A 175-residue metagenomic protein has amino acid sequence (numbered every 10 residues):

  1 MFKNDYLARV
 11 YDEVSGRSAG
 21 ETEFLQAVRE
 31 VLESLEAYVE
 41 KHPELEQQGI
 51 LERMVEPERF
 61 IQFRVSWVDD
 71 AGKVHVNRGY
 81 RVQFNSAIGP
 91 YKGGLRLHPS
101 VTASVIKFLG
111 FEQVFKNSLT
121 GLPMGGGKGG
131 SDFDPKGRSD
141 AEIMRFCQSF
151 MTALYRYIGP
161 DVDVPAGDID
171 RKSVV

Functional and structural regions predicted by a protein language model:
D5-K41: Charged, compositionally biased non-catalytic regions
E44-H75: Structured beta-strand/loop patches that form or line metal/cofactor-binding pockets in enzymes
V74-V114: N-terminal cap/recognition module
V105, R138-R145: Short, conserved charged micro-motifs
F115-G127, I158-V162: Short, flexible active-site-proximal loops enriched in glycine and acidic residues
I143, A153-G167: Short secondary-structure capping/junction motifs at helix and strand boundaries
V174-V175: Conserved small/polar residues in nucleotide/adenosyl-binding loops
